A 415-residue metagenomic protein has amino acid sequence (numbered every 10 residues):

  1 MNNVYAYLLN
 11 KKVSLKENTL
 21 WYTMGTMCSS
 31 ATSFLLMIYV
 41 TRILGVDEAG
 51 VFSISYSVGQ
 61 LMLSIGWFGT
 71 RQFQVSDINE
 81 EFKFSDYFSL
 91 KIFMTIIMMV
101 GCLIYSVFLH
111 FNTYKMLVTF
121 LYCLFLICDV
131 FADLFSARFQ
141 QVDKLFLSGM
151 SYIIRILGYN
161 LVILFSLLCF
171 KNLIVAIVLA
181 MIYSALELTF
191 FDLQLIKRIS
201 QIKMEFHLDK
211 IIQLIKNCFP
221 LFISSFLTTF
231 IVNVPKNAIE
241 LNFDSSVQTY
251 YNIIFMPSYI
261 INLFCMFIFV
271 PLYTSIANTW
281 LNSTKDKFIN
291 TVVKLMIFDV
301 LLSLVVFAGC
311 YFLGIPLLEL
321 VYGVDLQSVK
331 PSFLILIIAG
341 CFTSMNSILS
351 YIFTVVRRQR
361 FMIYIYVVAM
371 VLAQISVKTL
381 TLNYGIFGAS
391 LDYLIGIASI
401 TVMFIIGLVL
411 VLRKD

Functional and structural regions predicted by a protein language model:
N2-K11, F146-S151, L173-V175, A180 (+4 more regions): Interhelical loop/hinge segments that connect adjacent transmembrane helices in multipass membrane
K11-F68, M99, F219-S246, A369-M370 (+3 more regions): Signature of the first transmembrane helix
K16, Q72-F82, C128-I153, I338-I365: Membrane-interface junctions at transmembrane-helix termini in multi-pass inner-membrane proteins
E17-S30, S55, Q60-S106, L117 (+1 more regions): Membrane-water interface segments that mark the loop-to-transmembrane alpha-helix transition
S33, L63-F82, Q141, I254 (+2 more regions): Helix-loop junctions and terminal segments of transmembrane helices in multi-pass membrane transport/translocation
L44-G50, V107-Y122, S245-S246, F312-C341: Interfacial segments at transmembrane-helix termini and the short loops linking adjacent helices
F52, Y56-L63, T228, Y251-T274 (+2 more regions): Transmembrane helix-bundle signature of multi-pass secondary active exporters and lipid flippases
M116-C123, G149-R198, F255, V368-L372 (+1 more regions): Hydrophobic alpha-helical transmembrane segments
